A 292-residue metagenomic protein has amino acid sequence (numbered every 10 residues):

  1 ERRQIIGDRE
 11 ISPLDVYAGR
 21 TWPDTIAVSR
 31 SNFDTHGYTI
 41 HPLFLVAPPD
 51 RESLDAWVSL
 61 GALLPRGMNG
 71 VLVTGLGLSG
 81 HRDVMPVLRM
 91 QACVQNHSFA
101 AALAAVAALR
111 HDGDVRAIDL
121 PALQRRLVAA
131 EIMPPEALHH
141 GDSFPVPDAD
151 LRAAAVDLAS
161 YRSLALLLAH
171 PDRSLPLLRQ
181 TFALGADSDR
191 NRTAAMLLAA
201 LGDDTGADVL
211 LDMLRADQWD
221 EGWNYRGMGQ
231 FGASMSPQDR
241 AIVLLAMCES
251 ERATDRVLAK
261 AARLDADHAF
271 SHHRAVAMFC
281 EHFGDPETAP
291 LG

Functional and structural regions predicted by a protein language model:
E1-M133, A137-A153, D203-D204, D285: Flavin (FAD/FMN)-binding glycine-rich loop and adjacent Rossmann-like elements that form
R66, D267-H268: Short, solvent-exposed loop/turn segments at the edges of secondary structure
D83-V87, S188-N191, A216-E221: Short beta-alpha connecting loops at secondary-structure transitions that line or flank enzyme active sites
G141-A155, P171-G185, D203-G227, S250-R263 (+1 more regions): Amphipathic alpha-helical scaffolding segments comprising HEAT/armadillo-like alpha-solenoid repeats
A159-D172, Q180-L184, D189-D203, W223-S250 (+1 more regions): Structural detector for internal amphipathic alpha-helices that build alpha-solenoid repeat scaffolds
